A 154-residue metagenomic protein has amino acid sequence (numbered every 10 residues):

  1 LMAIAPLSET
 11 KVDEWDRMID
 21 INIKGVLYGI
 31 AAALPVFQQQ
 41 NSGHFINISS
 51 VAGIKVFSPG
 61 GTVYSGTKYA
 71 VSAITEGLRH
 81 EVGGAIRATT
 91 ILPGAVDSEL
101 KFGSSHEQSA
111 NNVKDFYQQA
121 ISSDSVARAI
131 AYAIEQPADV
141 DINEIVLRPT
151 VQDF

Functional and structural regions predicted by a protein language model:
A5, A32-N41, K55: A short helix-coil junction within the Rossmann-fold of NAD(P)-dependent oxidoreductases
P6-L7, E14-D16: Substrate-binding pocket helix/loop in short-chain dehydrogenase/reductase
T10, V56-S65, G77: Active-site loop-to-helix junction immediately N-terminal to the catalytic Tyr of the SDR YXXXK motif in Rossmann-fold
I30, T67: Active-site helix of classical SDR
P35, H80-G84: Alpha-helical segment proximal to the catalytic Tyr-Lys
S50: Residue(s) in the substrate-gating loop at a strand-loop-helix junction that position the organic substrate next
T90-I91, S109-F154: C-terminal helical subdomain
